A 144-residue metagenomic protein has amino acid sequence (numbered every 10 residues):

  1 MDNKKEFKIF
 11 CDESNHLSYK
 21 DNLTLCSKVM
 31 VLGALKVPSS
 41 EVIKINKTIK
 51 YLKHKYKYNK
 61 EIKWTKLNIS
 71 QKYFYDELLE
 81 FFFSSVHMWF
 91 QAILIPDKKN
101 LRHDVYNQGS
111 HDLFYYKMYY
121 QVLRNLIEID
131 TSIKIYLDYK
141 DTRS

Functional and structural regions predicted by a protein language model:
M1-S144: Phosphate-ester processing/binding pockets and catalytic centers
